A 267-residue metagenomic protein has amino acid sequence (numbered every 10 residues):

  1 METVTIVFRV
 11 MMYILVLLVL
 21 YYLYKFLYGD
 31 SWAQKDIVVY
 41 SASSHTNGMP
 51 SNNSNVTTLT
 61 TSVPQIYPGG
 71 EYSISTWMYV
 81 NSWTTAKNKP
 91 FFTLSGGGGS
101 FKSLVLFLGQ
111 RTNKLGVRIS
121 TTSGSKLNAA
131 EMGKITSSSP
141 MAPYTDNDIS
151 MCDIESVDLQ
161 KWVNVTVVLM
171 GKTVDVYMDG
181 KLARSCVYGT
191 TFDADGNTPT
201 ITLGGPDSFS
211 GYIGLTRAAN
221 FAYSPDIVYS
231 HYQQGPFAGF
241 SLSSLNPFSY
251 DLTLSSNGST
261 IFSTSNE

Functional and structural regions predicted by a protein language model:
M1-E267: Extracellular glycan-associated modules
